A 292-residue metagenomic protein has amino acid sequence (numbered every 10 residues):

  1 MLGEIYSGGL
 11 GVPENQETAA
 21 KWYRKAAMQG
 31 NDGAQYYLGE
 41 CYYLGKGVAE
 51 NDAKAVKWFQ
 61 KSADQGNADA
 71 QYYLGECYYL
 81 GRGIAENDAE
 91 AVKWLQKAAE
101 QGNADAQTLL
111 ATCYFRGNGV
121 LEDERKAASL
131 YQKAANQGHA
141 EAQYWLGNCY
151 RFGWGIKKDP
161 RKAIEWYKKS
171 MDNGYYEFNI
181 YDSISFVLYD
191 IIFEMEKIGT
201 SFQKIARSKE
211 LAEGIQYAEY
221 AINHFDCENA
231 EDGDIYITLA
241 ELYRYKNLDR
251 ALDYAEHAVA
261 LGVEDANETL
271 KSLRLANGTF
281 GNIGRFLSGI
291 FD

Functional and structural regions predicted by a protein language model:
M1-G8, Y37-L44, Y73-L80, L109-R116 (+8 more regions): Hydrophobic face of amphipathic alpha-helices that form TPR/SEL1-like repeat modules and related alpha-solenoid
G8-L10, M28-N31, L44-K46, N51 (+13 more regions): Short helix-capping/linker turns of helical repeat alpha-solenoids
K25-A26, K61-S62, K97-A98, K133-A134 (+3 more regions): Canonical positions in the second alpha-helix
G33, D69, D105, E141 (+4 more regions): Start-of-helix register in tetratricopeptide repeats
I164-N173, A206-A212, Q216-A221, L248-E264: TPR/TPR-like (Sel1-like) alpha-helical repeat modules
Y245, H257-D292: Terminal, low-structured helical/coil segments at or just beyond the last alpha-helical repeat
